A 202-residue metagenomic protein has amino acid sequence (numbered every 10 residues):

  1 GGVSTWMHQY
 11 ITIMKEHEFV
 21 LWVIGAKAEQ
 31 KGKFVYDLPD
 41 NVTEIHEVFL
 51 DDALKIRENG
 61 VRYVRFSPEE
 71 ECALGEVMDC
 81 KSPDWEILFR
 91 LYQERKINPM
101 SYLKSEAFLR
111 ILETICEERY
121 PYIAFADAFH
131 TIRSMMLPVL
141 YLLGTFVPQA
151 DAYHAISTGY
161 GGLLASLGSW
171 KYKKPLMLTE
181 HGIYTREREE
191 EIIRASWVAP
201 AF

Functional and structural regions predicted by a protein language model:
G1-A107, C116: N-terminal subdomain of nucleotide-sugar transferases
M7, G161-L164: Short, well-ordered alpha-helical microsegments
M14, G168-S169: A generic structural signal for well-ordered alpha-helical segments
H17, H154, H181: Histidine-centered active-site/metal-ligand motif
A28-G32, G162-L163, T185-R188: Short catalytic/ligand-binding loop motif for oxyanion handling, primarily in non-cytosolic enzymes, centered on
E71-Y141, P148, K174-F202: Acceptor-binding helix/loop patch of EC 2.4 sugar-transfer enzymes, predominantly nucleotide-sugar-dependent
Y141-L143, L164-S166: Generic recognition of flexible, low-complexity loop/linker segments
G144-G161, K171-M177: Short N-terminal targeting/anchoring amphipathic segment
